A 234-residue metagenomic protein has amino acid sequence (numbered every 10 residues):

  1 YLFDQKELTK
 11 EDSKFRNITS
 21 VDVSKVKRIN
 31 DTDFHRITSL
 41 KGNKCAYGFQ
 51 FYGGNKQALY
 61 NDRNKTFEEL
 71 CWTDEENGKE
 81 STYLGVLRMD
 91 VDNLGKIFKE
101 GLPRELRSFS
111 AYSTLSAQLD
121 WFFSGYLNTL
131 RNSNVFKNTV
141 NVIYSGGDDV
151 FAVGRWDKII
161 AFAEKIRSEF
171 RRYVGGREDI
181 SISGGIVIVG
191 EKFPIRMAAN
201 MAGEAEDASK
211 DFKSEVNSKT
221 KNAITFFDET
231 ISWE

Functional and structural regions predicted by a protein language model:
Y1-E234: Regulatory/sensor and coupling segments of signal-transduction and defense proteins
